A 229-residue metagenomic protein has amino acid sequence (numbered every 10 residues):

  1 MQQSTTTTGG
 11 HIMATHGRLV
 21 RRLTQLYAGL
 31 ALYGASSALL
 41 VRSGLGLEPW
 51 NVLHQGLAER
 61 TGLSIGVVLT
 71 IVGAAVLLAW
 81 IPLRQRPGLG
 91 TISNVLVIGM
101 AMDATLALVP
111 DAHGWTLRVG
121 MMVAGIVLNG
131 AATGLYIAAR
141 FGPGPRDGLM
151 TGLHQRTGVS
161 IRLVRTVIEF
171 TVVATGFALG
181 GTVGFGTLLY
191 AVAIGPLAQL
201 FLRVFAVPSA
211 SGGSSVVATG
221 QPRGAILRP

Functional and structural regions predicted by a protein language model:
Q2-P229: Core subunits and conserved enzymes of cellular information-processing and envelope-translocation systems across
